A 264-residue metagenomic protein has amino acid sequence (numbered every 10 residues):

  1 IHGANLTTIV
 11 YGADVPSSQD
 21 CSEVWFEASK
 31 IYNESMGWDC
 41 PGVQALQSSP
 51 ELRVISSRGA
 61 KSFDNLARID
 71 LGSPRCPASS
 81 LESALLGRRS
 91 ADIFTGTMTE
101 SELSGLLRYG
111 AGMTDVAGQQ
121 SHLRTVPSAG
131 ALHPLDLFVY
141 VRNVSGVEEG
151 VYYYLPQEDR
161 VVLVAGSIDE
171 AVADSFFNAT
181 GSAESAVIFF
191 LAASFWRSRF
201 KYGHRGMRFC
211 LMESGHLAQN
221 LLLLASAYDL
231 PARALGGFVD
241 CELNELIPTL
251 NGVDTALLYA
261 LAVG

Functional and structural regions predicted by a protein language model:
I1-Y202, L211-S214, Y228-G264: N-terminal accessory segments that position/regulate proteins before the catalytic core
G203-R205, H216, N220: Eukaryotic helix-grip
R208: Catalytic loop of short-chain dehydrogenase/reductase
